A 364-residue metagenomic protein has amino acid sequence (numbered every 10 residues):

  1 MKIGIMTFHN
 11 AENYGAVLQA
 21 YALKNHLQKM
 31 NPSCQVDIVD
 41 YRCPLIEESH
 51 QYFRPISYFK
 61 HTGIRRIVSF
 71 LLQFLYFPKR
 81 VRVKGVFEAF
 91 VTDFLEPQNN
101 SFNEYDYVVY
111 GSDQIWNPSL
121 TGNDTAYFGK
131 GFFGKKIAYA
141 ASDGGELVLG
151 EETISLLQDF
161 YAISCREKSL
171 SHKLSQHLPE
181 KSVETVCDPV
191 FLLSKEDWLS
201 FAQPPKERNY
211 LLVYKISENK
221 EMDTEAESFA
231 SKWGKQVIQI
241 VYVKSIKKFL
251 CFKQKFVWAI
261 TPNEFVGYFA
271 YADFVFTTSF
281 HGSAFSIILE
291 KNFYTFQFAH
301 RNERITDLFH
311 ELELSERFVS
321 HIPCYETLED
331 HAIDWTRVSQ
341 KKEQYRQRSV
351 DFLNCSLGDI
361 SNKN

Functional and structural regions predicted by a protein language model:
M1-N364: Active-site anion-handling motifs in enzyme catalytic cores
